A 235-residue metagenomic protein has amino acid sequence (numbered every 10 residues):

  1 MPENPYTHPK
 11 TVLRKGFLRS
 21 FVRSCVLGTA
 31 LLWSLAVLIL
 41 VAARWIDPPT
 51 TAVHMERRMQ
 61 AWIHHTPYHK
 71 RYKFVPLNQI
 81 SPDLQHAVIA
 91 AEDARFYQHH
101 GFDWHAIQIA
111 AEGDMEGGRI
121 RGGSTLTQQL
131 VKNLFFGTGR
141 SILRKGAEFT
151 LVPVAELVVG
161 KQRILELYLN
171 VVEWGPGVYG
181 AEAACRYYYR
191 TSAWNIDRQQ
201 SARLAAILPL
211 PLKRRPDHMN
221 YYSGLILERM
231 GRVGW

Functional and structural regions predicted by a protein language model:
P2-W235: Juxtamembrane regions of bacterial inner-membrane/periplasmic proteins, predominantly the peptidoglycan biogenesis
